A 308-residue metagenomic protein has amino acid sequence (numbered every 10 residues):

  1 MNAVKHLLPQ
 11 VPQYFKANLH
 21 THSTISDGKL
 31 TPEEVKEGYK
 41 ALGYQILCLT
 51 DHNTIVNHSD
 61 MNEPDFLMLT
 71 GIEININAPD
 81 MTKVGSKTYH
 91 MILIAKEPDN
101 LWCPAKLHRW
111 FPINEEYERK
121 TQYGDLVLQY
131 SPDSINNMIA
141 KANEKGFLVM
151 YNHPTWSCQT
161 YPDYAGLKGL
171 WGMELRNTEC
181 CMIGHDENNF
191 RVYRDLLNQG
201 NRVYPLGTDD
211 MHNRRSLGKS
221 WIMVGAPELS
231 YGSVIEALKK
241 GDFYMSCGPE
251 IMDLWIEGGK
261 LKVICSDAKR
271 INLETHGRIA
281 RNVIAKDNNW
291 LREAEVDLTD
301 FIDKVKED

Functional and structural regions predicted by a protein language model:
M1-Q10, Y14, G200-Y204, D209-D308: C-terminal functional module detector
N2-L148, N152, Q159-Y161, G166-K168 (+4 more regions): A metal-dependent hydrolase metal-coordination microenvironment
L170-G172, V296: Alpha-helical membrane segments in multi-pass integral membrane proteins
E174-C180, L197-G200, D242-M245: Short, well-ordered alpha-helical segments in soluble proteins
N188-R202: Short, hydrophobic/aliphatic alpha-helical segments
